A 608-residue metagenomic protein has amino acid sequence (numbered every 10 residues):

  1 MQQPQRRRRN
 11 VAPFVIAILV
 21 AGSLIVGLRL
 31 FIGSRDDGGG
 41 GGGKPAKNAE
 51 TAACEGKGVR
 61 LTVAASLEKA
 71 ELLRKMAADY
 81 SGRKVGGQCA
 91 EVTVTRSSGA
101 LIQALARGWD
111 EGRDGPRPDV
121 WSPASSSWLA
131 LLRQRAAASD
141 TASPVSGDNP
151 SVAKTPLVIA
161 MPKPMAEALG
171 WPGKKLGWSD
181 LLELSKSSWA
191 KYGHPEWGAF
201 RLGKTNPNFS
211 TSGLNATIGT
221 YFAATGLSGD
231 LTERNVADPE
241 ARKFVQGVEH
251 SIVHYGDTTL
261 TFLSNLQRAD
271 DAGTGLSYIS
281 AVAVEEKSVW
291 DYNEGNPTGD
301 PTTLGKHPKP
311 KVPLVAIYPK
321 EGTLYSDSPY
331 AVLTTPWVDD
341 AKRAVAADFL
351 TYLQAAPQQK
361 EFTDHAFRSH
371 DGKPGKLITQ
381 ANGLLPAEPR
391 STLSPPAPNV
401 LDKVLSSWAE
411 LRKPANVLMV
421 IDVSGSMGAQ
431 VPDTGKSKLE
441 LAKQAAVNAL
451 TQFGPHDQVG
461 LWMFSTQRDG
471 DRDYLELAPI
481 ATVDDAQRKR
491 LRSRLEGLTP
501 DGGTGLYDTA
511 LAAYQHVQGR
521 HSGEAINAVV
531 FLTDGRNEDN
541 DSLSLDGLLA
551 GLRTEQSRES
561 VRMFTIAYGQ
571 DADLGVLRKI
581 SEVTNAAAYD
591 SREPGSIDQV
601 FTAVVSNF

Functional and structural regions predicted by a protein language model:
Q2-G39, E55, A331-I421, P432 (+2 more regions): Extracellular/periplasmic juxtamembrane helices and adjacent flexible linkers that interface with membrane partners
R9-A17, G27-A138, S143-S146: Early extracytoplasmic/lumenal segment of secretory-pathway proteins
A137-S210, F222: A conserved helix-loop-strand patch within extracytoplasmic ligand-binding domains of the periplasmic binding
S146-I159, R242-G256, L304-P336: Periplasmic-binding protein-like
F222-A316: Ligand-binding pocket segment of bilobal, Venus flytrap-like solute-binding proteins
T302-K311, G535-V583, A587-R592, S596-V604: VWA/integrin I-like adhesion module and closely mimicked acidic/polar interface patches used
K413-T482, T509-A510, A528-L532, T565-Y568 (+1 more regions): Von Willebrand factor
Q430, D457-G497, H516-R520, D541-D546 (+1 more regions): Short beta-strand-loop
